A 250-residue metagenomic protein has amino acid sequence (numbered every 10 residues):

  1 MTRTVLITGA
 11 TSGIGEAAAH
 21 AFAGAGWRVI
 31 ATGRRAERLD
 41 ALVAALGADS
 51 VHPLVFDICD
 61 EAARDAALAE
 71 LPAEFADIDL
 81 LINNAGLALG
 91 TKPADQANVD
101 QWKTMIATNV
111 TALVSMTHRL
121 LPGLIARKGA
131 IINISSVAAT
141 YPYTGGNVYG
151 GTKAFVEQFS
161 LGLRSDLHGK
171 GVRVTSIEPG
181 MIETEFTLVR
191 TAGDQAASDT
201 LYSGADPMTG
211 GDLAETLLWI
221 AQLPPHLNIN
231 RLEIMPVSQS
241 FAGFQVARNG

Functional and structural regions predicted by a protein language model:
T11-S12: Conserved glycine-rich cofactor-binding loop
A25-L42: Conserved glycine-rich Rossmann-like NAD(P)H-binding loop of the short-chain dehydrogenase/reductase
V55-A66, V99: The beta1-alpha1 cofactor-binding region of Rossmann-like NAD(H)/NADP(H)-dependent oxidoreductases
K92-A94, N98-T104: Substrate-binding pocket helix/loop in short-chain dehydrogenase/reductase
T117, T152: Active-site helix of classical SDR
S136: Residue(s) in the substrate-gating loop at a strand-loop-helix junction that position the organic substrate next
S176-G180, Q195-G243: C-terminal helical subdomain
